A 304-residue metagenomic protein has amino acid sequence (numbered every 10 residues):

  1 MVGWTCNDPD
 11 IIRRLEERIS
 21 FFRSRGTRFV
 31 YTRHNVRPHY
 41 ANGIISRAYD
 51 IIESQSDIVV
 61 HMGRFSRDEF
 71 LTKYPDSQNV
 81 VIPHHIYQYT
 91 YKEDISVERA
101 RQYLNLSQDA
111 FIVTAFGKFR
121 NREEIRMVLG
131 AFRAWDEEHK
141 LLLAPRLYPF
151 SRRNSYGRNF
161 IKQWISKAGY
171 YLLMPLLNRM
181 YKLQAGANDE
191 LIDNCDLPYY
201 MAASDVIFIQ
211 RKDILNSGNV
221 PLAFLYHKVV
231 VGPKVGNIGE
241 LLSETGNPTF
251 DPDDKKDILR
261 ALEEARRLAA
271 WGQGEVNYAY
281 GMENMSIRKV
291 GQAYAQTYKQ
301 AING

Functional and structural regions predicted by a protein language model:
S54-L71, P75-K92: Donor nucleotide-sugar binding/catalytic pocket of nucleotide-sugar-dependent glycosyltransferases
K92-L106: A short helix/loop element that forms part of the nucleotide-sugar donor recognition site in Leloir-type
L106-E123, L129-R133, L143: Conserved donor-binding/catalytic core segment of Leloir-type glycosyltransferases
N154-P198: Nucleotide-activated donor-binding/catalytic signature segment of Leloir-type glycosyltransferases, i.e., the conserved
I209, V229-G232: Short hydrophobic beta-strand element within catalytic cores of glycosyltransferases and related nucleotide-activated
L222, V235-T249: Short acidic/histidine- and often glycine-rich active-site loop of Leloir-type glycosyltransferases that engages
S243-K256, E263-A270: Conserved acidic donor-binding segment of nucleotide-sugar-dependent glycosyltransferases
A269-N303: A charged, aromatic-enriched C-terminal amphipathic alpha-helix characteristic of glycosyltransferases across folds
